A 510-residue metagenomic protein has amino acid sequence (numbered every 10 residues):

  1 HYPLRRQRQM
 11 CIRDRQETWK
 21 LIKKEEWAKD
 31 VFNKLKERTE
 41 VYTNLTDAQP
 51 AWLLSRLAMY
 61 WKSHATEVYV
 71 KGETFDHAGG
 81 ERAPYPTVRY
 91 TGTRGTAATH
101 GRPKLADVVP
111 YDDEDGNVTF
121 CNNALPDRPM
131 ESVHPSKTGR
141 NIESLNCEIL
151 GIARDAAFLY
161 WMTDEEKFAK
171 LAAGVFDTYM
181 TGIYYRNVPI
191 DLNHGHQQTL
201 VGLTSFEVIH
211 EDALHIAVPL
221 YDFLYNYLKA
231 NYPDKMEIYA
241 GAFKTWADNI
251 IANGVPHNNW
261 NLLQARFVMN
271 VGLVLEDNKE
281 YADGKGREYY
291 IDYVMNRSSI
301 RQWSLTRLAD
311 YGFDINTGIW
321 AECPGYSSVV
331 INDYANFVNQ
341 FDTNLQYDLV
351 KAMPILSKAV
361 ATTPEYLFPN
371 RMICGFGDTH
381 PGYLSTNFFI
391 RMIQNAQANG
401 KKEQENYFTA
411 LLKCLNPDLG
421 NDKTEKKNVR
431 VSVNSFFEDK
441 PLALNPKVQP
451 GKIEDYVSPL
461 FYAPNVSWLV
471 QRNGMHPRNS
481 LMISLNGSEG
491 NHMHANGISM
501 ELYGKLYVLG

Functional and structural regions predicted by a protein language model:
R6-Q9, R13-D277, D292-M295, A335: Extracellular glycan-targeting catalytic surfaces
Q16-K23, W27-V31, A321-G510: Extended polysaccharide-engagement surfaces of secreted carbohydrate-active enzymes
A172, H210, F243, R287 (+5 more regions): Hydrophobic packing residues in well-ordered alpha-helices of helical domains and bundles
T178-Y185, Y293-L308, I355-R371: Short, mixed-charge aromatic SLiMs
L192-V208, L263-V271, D310-Y326, N370-A398: Carbohydrate-binding/catalytic loop surfaces
I209, P256-Q264, G286, E322-V330 (+2 more regions): Short, contiguous, pocket-lining structural segments that sit at or immediately flank catalytic/ligand-binding sites
N270-Y347, K358: A compositional/structural signature marking long, glycine- and acidic/polar-rich segments with frequent tryptophans
